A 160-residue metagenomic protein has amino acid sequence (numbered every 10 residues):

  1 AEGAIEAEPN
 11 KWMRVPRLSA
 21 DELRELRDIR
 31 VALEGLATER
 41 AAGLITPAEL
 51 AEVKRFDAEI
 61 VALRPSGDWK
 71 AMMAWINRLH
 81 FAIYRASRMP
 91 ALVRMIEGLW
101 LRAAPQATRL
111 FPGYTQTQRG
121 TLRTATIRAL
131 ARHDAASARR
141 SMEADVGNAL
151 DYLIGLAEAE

Functional and structural regions predicted by a protein language model:
A1-G43, A48, L150-E160: Short linear motifs at protein or domain termini
E6-A7, Q118-G120: Short, flexible turn/loop "capping" segments at secondary-structure junctions
L26, P47-T108, R119-A125, S137-N148: Conserved amphipathic alpha-helical segments that form helical-bundle/coiled-coil interaction surfaces
E34, I76, D134: Acidic active-site catalytic centers that drive phospho-/nucleotidyl reactions and related ester hydrolyses
A41, S87, L110-F111, A157: Helix-loop junctions at the membrane-solvent interface of multi-pass transporters, primarily the C-terminal
L130-S137: Short acidic-aromatic low-complexity motifs
